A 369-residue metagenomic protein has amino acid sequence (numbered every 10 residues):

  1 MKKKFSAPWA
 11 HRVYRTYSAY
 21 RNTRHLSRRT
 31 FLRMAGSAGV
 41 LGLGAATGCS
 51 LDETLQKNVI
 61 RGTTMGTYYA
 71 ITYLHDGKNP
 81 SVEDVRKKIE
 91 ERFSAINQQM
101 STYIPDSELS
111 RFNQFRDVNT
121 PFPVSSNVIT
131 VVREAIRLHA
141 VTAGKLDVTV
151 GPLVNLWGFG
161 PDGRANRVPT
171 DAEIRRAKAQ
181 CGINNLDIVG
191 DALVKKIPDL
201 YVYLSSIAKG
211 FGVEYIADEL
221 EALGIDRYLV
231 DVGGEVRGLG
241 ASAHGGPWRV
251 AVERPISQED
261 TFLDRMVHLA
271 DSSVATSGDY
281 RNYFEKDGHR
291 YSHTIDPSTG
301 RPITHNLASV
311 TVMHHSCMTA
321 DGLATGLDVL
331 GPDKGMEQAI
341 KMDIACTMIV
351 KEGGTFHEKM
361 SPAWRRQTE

Functional and structural regions predicted by a protein language model:
K2-E369: Mature catalytic core of soluble alpha/beta enzymes
